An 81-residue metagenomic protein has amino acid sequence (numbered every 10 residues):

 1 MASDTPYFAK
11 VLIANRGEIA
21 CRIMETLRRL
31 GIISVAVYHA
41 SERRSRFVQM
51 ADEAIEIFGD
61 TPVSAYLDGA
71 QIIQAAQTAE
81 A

Functional and structural regions predicted by a protein language model:
M1-A81: ATP-binding N-terminal substructure of ATP-dependent carboxylate-amine bond-forming enzymes
